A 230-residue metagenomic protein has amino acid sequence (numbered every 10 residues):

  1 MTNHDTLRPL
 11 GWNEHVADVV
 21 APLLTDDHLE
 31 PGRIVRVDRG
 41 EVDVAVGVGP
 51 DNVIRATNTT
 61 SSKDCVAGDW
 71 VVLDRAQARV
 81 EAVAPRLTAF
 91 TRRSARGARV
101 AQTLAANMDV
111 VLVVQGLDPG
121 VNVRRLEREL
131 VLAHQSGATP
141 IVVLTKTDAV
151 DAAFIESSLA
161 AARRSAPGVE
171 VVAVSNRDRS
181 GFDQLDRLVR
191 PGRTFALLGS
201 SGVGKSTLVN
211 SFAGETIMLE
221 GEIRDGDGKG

Functional and structural regions predicted by a protein language model:
M1-V123: N-terminal accessory targeting/assembly segments
L29, G192, E215: Short coil/loop residues immediately preceding or within conserved phosphate-binding loops of NTP-utilizing enzyme
S61-S62, P85-T88, L117-G120, K146-D151 (+2 more regions): Conserved nucleotide-binding/hydrolysis micro-motifs of P-loop NTPases
Q77, G137, G168-E170, I217: A generic structural signal for alpha->beta connector loops
T103-N107, V114-A166: Phosphate-binding glycine-rich loops and their immediate beta-loop-alpha structural context
T139, D148-V203: Canonical P-loop GTPase G-domain recognition
S206-T207, S211: Walker A/P-loop
G214-G230: Switch I (effector-binding) loop of TRAFAC-class P-loop GTPase G-domains
